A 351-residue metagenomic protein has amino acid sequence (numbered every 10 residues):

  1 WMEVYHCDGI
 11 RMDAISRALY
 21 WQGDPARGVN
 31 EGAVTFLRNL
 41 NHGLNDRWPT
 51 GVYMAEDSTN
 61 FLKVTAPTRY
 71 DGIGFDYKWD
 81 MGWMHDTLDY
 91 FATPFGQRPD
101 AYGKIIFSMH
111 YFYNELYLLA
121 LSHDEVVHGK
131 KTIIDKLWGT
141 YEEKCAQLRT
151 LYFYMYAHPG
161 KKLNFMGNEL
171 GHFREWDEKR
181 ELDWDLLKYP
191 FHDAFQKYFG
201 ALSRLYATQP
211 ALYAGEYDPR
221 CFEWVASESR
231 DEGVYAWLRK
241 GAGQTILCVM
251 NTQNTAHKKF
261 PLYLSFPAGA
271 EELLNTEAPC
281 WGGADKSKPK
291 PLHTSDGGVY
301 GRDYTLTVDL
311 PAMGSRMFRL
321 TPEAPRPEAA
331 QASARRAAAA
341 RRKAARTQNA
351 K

Functional and structural regions predicted by a protein language model:
W1-M12: Substrate-binding cleft of carbohydrate-active enzyme catalytic domains
H6-D8, Y20-K179, A207-L262, F266-N275 (+1 more regions): Conserved alpha/beta catalytic core and glycan-binding cleft of carbohydrate-active enzymes
L182: Active-site beta-strand/loop architecture of penicillin-binding DD-peptidases
F191-L212: Catalytic cores of secreted or luminal carbohydrate-active enzymes
A268-Y300: Trp/Gly-enriched beta-strand surface patches
P289-A330: C-terminal beta-strand-rich structural cap/linker in extracellular carbohydrate-active enzymes
E328-K351: Intrinsically disordered, polybasic Lys/Arg-rich low-complexity tracts
